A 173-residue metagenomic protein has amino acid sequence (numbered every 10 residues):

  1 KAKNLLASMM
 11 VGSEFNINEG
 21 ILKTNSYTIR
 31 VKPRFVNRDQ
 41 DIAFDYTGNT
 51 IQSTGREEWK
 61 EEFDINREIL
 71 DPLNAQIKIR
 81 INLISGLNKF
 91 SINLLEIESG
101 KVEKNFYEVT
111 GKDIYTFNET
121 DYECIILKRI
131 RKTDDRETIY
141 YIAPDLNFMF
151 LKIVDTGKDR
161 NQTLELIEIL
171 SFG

Functional and structural regions predicted by a protein language model:
K1-A43, G86-G173: Acidic, serine/threonine-rich low-complexity disordered tracts
V36-N82: Hydrophobic, well-structured mid-protein blocks that either form specific transmembrane helices
